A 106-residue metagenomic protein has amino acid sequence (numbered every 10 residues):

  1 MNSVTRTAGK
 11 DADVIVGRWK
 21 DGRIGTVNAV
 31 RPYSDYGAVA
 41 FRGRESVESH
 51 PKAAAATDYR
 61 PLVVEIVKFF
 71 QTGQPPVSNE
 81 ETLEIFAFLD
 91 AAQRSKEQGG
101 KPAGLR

Functional and structural regions predicted by a protein language model:
M1-D35, E80-A87: Rossmann-like dinucleotide-binding domain that binds NAD(P)(H)
R6, A29, Y59-V63, F70 (+1 more regions): Aromatic-enriched hydrophobic runs in primary sequence
V16-R18, G25-N28, V39-K52, K101-R106: NAD(P)-dependent dehydrogenase/reductase Rossmann-like domain
R18, F69-R106: C-terminal helix-rich "cap/oligomerization" subdomain common to oxidoreductases
S34-F70, Q74: Interdomain hinge/lid region at the active-site interface of Rossmann-like NAD(P)-dependent oxidoreductases
